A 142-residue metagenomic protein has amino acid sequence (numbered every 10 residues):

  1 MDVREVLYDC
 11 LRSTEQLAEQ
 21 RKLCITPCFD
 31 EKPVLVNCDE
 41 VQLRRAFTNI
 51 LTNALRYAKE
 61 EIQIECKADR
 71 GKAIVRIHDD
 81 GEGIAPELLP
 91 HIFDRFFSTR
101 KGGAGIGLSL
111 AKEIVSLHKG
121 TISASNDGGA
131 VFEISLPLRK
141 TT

Functional and structural regions predicted by a protein language model:
M1-R12: A conserved beta-strand-to-alpha-helix junction within the catalytic ATP-binding
L35-C38: Conserved micro-motifs of the catalytic ATP-binding
E61-G71: Short beta-strand/loop element within the Bergerat-fold HATPase_c
D79: Acidic ATP/Mg2+-coordinating residue in the GHKL
I84-F96: Short conserved segment of the HATPase_c
G107, A111: Short alpha-helical Gxxx[C/S/T] motif in the catalytic ATP-binding
